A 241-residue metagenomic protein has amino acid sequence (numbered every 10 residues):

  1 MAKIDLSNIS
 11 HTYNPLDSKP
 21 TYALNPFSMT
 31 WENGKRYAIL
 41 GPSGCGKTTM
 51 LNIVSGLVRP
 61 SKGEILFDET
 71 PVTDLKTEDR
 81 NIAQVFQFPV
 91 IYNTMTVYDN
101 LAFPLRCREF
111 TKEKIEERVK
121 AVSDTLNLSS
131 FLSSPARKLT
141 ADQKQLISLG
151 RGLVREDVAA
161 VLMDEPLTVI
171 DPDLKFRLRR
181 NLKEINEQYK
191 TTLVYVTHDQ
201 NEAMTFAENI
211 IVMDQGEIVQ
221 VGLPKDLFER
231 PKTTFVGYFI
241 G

Functional and structural regions predicted by a protein language model:
L40-P42: The feature captures the beta-strand-to-loop junction immediately N-terminal to the Walker
T48-L51, I147-L149: ABC ATPase nucleotide-binding domain helices that frame the ATP-binding cleft
S55: Helix-to-loop junction immediately C-terminal to a conserved catalytic motif
S61-E64, Q215: Conserved coupling/switch loops of ABC nucleotide-binding domains, chiefly the family-specific signature
G63-P71: Conserved ABC transporter NBD signature motif
T96-F235: ABC ATPase nucleotide-binding domains
